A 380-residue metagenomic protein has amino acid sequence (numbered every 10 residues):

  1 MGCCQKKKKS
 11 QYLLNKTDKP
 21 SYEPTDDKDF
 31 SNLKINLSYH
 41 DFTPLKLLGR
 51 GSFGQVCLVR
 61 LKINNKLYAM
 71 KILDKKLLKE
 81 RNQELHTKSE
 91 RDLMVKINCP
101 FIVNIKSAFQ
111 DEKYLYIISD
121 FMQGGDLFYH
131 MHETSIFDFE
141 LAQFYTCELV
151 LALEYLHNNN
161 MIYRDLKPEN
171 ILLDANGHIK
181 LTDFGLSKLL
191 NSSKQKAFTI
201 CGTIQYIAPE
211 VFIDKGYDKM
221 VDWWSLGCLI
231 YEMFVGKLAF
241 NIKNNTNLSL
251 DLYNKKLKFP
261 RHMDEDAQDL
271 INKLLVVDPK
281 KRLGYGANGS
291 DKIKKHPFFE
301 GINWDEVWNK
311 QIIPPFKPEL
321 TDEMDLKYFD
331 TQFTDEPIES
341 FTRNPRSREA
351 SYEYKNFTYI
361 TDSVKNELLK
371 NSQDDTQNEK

Functional and structural regions predicted by a protein language model:
Q55: Conserved N-lobe ATP-binding subsite of Hanks-type protein kinase domains, especially the beta3 VAIK lysine
L67, I72-N98: Conserved N-lobe beta3->alphaC-helix segment of eukaryotic protein kinase catalytic domains
A108: Activation-segment/catalytic-loop signature of the eukaryotic protein kinase fold
K113-D126, H130: Conserved short submotifs of the Hanks-type protein kinase catalytic core that shape the nucleotide-binding pocket
Y145-T146: Activation segment signature within eukaryotic-like protein kinase domains
A267, W308-K380: Eukaryotic Ser/Thr kinase distal regulatory-tail detector
